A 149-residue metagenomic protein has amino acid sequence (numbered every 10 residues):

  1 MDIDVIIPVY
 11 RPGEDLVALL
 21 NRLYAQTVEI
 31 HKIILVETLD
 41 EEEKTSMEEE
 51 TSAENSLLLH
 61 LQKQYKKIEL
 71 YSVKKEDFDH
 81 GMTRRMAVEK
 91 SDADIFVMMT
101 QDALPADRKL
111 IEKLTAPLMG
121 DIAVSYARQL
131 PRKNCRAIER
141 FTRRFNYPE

Functional and structural regions predicted by a protein language model:
D2-D4, K32: Cell-envelope/extracellular polymer assembly enzymes that use nucleotide-activated donors
P12-A25: Short, well-formed alpha-helical segments that are part of the catalytic scaffolds of diverse glycosyltransferases
R22-S72: Acidic donor-binding segment of Leloir-type glycosyltransferases
K74-S91: Glycine-rich, basic loop-to-helix element that forms the pyrophosphate-binding segment of sugar-nucleotide handling
F96: Short aromatic/hydrophobic "clamp" motif used to bind/position activated sugar donors
T100-L104: The conserved acidic donor/metal-binding loop of glycosyltransferases
R108-E139: Conserved donor NDP-sugar-binding/catalytic core segment of glycosyltransferases
T142-E149: Short, flexible, basic/aromatic active-site loop/helix in glycosyltransferases
